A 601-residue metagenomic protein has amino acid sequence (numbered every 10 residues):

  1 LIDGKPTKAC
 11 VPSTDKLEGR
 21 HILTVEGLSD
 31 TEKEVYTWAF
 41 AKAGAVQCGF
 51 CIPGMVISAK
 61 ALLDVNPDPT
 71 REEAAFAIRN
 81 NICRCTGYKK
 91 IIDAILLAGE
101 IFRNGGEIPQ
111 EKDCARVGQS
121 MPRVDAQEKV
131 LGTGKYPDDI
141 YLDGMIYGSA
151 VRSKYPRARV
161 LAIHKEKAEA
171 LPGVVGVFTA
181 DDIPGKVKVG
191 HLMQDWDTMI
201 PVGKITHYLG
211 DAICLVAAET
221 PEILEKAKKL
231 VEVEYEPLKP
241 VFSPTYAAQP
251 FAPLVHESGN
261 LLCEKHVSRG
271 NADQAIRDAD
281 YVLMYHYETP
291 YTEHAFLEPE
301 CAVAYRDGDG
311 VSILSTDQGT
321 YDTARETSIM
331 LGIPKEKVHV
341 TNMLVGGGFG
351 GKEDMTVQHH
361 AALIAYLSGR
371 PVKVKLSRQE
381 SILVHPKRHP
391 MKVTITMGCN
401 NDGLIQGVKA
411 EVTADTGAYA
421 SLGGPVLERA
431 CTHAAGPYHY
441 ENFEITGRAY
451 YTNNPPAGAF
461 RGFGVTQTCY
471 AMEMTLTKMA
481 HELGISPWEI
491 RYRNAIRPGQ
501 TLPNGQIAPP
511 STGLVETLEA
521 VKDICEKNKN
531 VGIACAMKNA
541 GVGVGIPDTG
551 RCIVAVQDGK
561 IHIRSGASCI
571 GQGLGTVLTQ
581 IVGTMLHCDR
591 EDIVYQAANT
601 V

Functional and structural regions predicted by a protein language model:
L1-Q110, V544: Signature of N-terminal electron-transfer/Fe-S-associated modules in redox systems
G44, Q119, D125-L131, L261-A302 (+3 more regions): Glycine-rich loop/linker segments at domain edges
M55, D64, A150-A180, L215-E234 (+6 more regions): Alpha-helical support elements that line or immediately flank enzyme active sites and cofactor-binding pockets
E72-R79, A180, K337-M343, G369-Q379 (+5 more regions): Beta-strand segments within the central parallel beta-sheet cores of soluble alpha/beta enzyme folds
I78-P137, V515-I524, N528-N530, I553-R564 (+1 more regions): Intrinsic disorder at enzyme termini
N81-T86, K90, F178-D211, Y246-A247 (+10 more regions): Short, surface-exposed loop/turn segments at secondary-structure boundaries that line and modulate
G99-L262, V282, L367: Flexible, low-hydrophobicity surface segments
P250-L331, N494-K560: Helix-loop-helix junctions that connect adjacent transmembrane helices in secondary transporters/permeases, recognized
